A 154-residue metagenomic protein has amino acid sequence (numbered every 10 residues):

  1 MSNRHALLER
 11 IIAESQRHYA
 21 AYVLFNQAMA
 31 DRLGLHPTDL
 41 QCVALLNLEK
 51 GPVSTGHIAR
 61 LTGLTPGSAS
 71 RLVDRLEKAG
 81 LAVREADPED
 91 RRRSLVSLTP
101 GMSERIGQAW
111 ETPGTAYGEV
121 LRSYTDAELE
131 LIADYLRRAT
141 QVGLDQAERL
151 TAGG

Functional and structural regions predicted by a protein language model:
M1-L33: N-terminal leader segment of winged-helix/HTH proteins
M1-N3, E128-G154: C-terminal regulatory/oligomerization modules of transcriptional regulators
N3-A6, A30, R105, A127 (+1 more regions): A structural signal for alpha-helical segments
E9-Q16, T115, D126, E130-R137 (+1 more regions): Amphipathic alpha-helical segments that line or abut small-molecule/effector binding pockets and mediate allosteric
H18-F25, T62, R105, A109-V120 (+1 more regions): Alpha-helical linker/hinge and terminal dimerization helices associated with HTH transcriptional regulators
N26-T65: N-terminal helix-turn-helix DNA-binding core of bacterial DNA-binding proteins
D74-E130: Charged, amphipathic alpha-helical coiled-coil/dimerization segments
